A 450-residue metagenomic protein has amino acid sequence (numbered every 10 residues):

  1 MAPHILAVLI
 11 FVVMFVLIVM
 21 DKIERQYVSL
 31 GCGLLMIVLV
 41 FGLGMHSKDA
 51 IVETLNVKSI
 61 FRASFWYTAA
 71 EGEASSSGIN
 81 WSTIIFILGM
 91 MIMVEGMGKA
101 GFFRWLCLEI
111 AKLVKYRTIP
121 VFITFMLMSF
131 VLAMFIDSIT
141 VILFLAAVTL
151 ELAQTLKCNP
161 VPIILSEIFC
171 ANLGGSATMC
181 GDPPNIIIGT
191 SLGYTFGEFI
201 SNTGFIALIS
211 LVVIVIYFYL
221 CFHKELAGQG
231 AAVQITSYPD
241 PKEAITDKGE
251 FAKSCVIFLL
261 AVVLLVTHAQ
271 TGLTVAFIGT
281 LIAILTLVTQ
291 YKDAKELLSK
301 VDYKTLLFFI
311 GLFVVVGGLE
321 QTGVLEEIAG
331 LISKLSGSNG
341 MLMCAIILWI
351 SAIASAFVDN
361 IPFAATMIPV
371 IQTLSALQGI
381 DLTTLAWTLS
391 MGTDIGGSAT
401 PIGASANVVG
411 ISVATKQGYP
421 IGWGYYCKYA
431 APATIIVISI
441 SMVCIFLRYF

Functional and structural regions predicted by a protein language model:
M1-W105, G204-G330, K428-F450: Hydrophobic transmembrane alpha-helices of multi-pass small-molecule transporters
H4-F11, I84-I85, I119, I123 (+6 more regions): Primarily residues marking transmembrane-helix entry/exit sites
I10, L39, I85-G89, T124 (+6 more regions): Membrane-embedded alpha-helical core segments of multi-pass
V16-I23, E95, M128-D137, I168-C180 (+3 more regions): Transmembrane alpha-helix interface/packing and boundary motifs in multi-pass membrane proteins, characterized by
S29-C32, V121-S129, I142, I163-C170 (+8 more regions): Alpha-helical transmembrane segments of multi-pass membrane proteins, especially transporters and channels
I51, L55-C158, K304-L377: Membrane-embedded alpha-helical segments and adjacent helix-loop junctions characteristic of multi-pass solute
T140-E151, I164, T178-L192, A232 (+4 more regions): Re-entrant/interfacial helical elements at transmembrane boundaries that shape and gate the permeation pathway
E151-E225, G230-V233, K242, D381 (+2 more regions): Membrane-core helix-loop-helix motifs of multi-pass transport proteins
